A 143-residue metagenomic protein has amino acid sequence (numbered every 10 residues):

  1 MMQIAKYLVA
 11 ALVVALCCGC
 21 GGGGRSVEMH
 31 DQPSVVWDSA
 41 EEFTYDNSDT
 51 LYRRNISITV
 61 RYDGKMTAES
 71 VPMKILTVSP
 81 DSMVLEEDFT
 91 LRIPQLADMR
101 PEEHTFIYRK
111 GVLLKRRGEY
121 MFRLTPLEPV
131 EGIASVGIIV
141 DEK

Functional and structural regions predicted by a protein language model:
M1-V9: Bacterial N-terminal signal peptides that target proteins for export
L16-G19: C-terminal motif of bacterial Sec signal peptides marking the signal peptidase cleavage site
G22-L51: Transition segment at domain starts
T50-I58, V112-V130: Noncatalytic modules at the cell exterior or secretory-pathway interfaces, chiefly beta-strand-rich lectin/adhesion
I58-K65: Short amphipathic, basic-aromatic surface patches that mediate peripheral association with negatively charged
T67-K74: Short coil-to-beta strand junction motifs in C2/discoidin
T77-V78, P129-K143: Exposed low-complexity, polar/acidic, P/S/T/G-rich flexible segments that act as propeptides, protease-susceptible
E86-L114: An anionic, turn-rich surface loop/hairpin at beta-sheet edges that serves as a generic interaction/coordination patch
